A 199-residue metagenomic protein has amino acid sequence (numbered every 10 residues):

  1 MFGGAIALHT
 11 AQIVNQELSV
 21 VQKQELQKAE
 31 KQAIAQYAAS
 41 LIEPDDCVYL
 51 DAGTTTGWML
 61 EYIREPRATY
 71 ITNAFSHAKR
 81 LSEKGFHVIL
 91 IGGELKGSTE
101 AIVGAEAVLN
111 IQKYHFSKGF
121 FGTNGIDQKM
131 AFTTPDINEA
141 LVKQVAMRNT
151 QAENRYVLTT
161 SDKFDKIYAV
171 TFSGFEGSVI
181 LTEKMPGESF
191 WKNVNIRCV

Functional and structural regions predicted by a protein language model:
M1-V48, E65, T69, S82-E83: HTH-adjacent hinge/linker in prokaryotic transcriptional regulators
E25-Q32, Q36, G53, A101 (+2 more regions): Electropositive phosphate-/nucleotide-binding environments in soluble metabolic enzymes
A35-E43, L60, Q112, M147: Generic structural signal for well-ordered alpha-helical scaffold segments
D45-L60: Conserved H-X4-D acyltransferase segment
E61-K79: Catalytic core of membrane glycerolipid acyltransferases/transacylases, capturing the structured, soluble-facing
S76-V199: Conserved phosphate- and dinucleotide-binding cores of soluble alpha/beta proteins, encompassing both enzyme active
